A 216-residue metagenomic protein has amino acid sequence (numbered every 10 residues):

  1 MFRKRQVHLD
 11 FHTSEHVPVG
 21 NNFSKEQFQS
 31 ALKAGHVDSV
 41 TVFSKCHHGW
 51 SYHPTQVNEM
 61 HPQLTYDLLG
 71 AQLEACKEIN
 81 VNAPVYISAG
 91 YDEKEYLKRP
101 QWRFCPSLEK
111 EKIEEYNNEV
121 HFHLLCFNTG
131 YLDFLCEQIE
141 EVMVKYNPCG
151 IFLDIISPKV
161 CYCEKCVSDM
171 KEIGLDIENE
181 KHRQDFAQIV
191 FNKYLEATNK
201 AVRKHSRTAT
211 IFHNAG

Functional and structural regions predicted by a protein language model:
M1-H47, E74, I79-V81: N-terminal structural segment of carbohydrate-active enzymes
R5-F23, S51-D67, N117-C136, I177-Y194: The substrate-binding groove and active-site-proximal loops of carbohydrate-active enzymes, especially glycoside
R5-L9, V40-V42, A83-I87, I151-L153 (+1 more regions): Hydrophobic faces of well-ordered beta-strands that scaffold small-molecule active sites in alpha/beta enzyme cores
D10-S14, K45-H47, S88-D92, I156-P158 (+1 more regions): Active-site beta-loop-alpha junctions enriched in small/polar residues
Q27-S30, D67-E74, E78, E137 (+2 more regions): Alpha-helical scaffolding segments of alpha/beta enzyme cores, especially the outer helices of TIM-barrel or partial
F28-Q29, K33-L68, Y91-L108, K112-N117 (+1 more regions): Aromatic-lined carbohydrate-binding/catalytic grooves of carbohydrate-active enzymes
V85-Y146: Active-site-adjacent "subsite" loops/lids of carbohydrate-active enzymes
H123, F127-G216: Active-site neighborhood of glycoside hydrolase catalytic domains
